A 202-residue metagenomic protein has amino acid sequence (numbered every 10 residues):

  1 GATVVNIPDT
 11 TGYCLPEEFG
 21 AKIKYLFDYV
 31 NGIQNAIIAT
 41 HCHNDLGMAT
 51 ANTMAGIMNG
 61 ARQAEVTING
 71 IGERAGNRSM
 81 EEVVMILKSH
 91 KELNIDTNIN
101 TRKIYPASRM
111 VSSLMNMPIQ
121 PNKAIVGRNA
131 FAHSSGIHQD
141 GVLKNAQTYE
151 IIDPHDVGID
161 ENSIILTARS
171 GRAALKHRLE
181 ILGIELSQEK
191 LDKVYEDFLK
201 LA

Functional and structural regions predicted by a protein language model:
G1-I38, M54-A61: Alpha/beta enzyme core
P8-G12, H41-G47, N69: Active-site beta-loop-alpha junctions enriched in small/polar residues
D9, N59-G76: Glycine-rich phosphate-binding active-site loops on the catalytic face of alpha/beta enzymes
F19, A75-E82: Histidine/acidic-residue-rich catalytic or RNA/ligand-binding cores of hydrolases and nuclease-related proteins
F19, I23, A49, I104: Aromatic/hydrophobic pocket-lining residues that form the small-molecule binding cavity in soluble enzyme cores
K22-L26, S79-M80, A107: A general structural detector for well-ordered alpha-helical segments in enzyme core domains, enriched
M48-M54: Short, acidic/polar
M85, E92-A202: A mid-to-C-terminal "edge-of-domain" accessory segment
